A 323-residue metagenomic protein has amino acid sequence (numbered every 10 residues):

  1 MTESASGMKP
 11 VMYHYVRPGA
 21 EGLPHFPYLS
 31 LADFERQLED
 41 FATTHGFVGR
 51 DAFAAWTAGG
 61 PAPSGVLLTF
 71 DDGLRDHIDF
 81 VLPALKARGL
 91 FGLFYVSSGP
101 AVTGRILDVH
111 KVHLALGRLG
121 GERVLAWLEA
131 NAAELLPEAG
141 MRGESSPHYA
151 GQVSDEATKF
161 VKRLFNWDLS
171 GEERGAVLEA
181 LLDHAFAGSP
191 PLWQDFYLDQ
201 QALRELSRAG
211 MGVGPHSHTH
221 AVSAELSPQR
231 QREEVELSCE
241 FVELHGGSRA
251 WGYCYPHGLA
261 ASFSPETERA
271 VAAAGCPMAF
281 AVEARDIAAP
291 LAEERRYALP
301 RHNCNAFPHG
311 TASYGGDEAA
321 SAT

Functional and structural regions predicted by a protein language model:
M1-E3, L82-A87, Y197-R208: Short amphipathic alpha-helices and their capping/turn segments at secondary-structure boundaries
M1-T69, D76, L107-L116, R208 (+1 more regions): C-terminal active-site subregion of NodB/CE4 polysaccharide deacetylases
V11, P61-A62, L74, P83-Y95 (+6 more regions): CE4/NodB-like, metal-dependent polysaccharide N-deacetylase domain that modifies extracellular/periplasmic N-acetylated
Y13-H14, S97-G99, H218, A284: Histidine-centered beta-alpha loop that forms part of the nucleotide-sugar donor binding/catalytic region in diverse
G89-A115: A short, conserved beta-to-alpha structural element at the edge of catalytic cores that scaffolds binding
G99-V102, H220-A221, A260: Solvent-exposed loop/turn segments at secondary-structure junctions within structured extracellular/periplasmic domains
R105-A209: Extended, charge-rich helix/loop segments that form flexible, surface "patches" used to engage negatively charged
Q201-L203, S207-R208, G212-V213, S217-P228: Histidine/lysine/aspartate-rich catalytic loop segments that bind and position anionic ligands
